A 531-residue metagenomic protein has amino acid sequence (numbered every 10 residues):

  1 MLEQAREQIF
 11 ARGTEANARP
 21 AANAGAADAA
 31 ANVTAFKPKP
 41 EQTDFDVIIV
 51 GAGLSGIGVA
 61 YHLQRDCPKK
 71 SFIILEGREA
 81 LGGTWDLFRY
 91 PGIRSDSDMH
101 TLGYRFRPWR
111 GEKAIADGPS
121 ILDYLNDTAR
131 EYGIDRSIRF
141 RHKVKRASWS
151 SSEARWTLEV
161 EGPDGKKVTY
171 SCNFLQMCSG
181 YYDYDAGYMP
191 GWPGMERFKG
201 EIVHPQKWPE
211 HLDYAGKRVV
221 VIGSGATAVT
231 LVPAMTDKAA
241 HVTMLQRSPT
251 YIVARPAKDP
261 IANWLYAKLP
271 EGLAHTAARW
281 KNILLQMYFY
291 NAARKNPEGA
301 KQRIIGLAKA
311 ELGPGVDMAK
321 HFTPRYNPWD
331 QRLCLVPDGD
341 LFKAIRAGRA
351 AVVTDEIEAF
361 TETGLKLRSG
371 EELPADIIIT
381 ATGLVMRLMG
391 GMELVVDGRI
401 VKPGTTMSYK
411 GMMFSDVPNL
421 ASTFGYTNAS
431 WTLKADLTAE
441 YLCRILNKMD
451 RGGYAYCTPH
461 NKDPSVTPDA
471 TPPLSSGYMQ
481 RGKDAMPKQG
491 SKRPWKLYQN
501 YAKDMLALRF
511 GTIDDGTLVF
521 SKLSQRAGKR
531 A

Functional and structural regions predicted by a protein language model:
E7-A27, Y251-A254, N263-W264, S408 (+1 more regions): C-terminal, flexible cofactor-proximal segment of oxidoreductases
K37-D44, I48-I49, L54, G58-A80 (+5 more regions): Rossmann-like dinucleotide-binding core of oxidoreductases
F45-I49, L54-I138, Q246-R247, A310-L312 (+1 more regions): Beta1-alpha1 glycine-rich phosphate/pyrophosphate-binding loop at the start of Rossmann-like nucleotide-binding domains
I49-V50, V144, T169-Y182, V219-I222 (+2 more regions): Short hydrophobic core segments
L102-R105, E201-I202, G411-N428: Short FAD-binding loop at a beta-strand-to-alpha-helix junction that anchors the flavin cofactor in diverse
W109-D127, R139, I222, A292-K301 (+1 more regions): Short beta-strand to alpha-helix junction loop
E112-D183, E311, A359: Feature captures the FAD/FMN-dependent oxidoreductase FAD-binding
K295, R303-E393, P468-A531: C-terminal catalytic lobe of FAD-dependent flavoproteins
